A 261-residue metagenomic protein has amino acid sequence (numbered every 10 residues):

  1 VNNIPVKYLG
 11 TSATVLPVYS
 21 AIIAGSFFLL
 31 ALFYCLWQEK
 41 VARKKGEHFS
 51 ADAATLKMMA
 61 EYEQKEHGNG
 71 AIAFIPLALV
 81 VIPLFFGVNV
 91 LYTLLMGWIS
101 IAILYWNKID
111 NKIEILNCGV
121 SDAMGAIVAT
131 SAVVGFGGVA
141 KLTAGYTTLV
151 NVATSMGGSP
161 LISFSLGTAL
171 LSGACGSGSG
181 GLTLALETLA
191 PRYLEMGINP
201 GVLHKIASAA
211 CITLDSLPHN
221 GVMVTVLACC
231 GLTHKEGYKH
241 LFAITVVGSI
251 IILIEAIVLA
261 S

Functional and structural regions predicted by a protein language model:
V1-S20, F28-L36, A169-L184, V202-L232 (+2 more regions): Alpha-helical transmembrane segments and, especially, the helix-loop junctions at the ends of these helices
Y8, V18-I115, C230: Long, contiguous bundles of hydrophobic transmembrane helices that form the permeation core of multi-pass
P17-I22, G70, F74-I75, L95 (+5 more regions): Hydrophobic alpha-helical transmembrane segments
A54-K57, D122-G135, L186-M196, G248-S249: Small-residue-rich segments of transmembrane alpha-helices in multi-pass membrane proteins, especially helix faces
G68-A71, S121-A126, V150-G167, Y193-L203: Membrane-interfacial loop-to-helix junctions in multi-pass transporters
V90-L91, I99, I103-T147, L161 (+2 more regions): Core transmembrane alpha-helical segments of multi-pass membrane transporters/permeases
G119-V120, V226-V247: Interfacial loop-to-transmembrane junctions
S131-V133, M156-I198, A207-A209: Hydrophobic alpha-helical transmembrane segments of multi-pass integral membrane proteins, predominantly secondary
